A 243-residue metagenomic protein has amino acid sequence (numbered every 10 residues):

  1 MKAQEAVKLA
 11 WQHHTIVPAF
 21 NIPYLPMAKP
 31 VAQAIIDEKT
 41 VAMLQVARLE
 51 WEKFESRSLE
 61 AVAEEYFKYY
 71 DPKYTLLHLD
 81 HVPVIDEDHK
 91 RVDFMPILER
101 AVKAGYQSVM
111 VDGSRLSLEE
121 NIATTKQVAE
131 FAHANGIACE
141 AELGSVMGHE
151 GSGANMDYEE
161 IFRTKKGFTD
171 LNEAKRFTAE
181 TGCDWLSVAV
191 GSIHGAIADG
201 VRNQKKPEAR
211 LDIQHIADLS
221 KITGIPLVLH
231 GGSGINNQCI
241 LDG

Functional and structural regions predicted by a protein language model:
A3-H13, L25-E50, S56-Y74, V84-I85 (+2 more regions): Alpha/beta enzyme core
D80, H230: Active-site glycine-centered loops adjacent to acidic/histidine catalytic or metal-binding residues that shape
G231-I235: Short acidic/histidine-rich active-site segments
